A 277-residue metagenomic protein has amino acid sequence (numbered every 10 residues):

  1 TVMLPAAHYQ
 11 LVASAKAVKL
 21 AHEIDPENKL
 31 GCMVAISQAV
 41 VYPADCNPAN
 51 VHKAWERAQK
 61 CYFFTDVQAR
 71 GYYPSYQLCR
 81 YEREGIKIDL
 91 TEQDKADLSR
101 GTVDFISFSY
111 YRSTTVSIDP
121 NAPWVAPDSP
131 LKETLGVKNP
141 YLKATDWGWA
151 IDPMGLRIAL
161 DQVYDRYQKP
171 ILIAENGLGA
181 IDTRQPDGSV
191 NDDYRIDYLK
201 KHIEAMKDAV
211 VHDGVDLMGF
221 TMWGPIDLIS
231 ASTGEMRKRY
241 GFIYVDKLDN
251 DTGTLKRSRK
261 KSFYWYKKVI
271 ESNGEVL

Functional and structural regions predicted by a protein language model:
T1-L277: Active-site region of glycoside hydrolase catalytic domains
